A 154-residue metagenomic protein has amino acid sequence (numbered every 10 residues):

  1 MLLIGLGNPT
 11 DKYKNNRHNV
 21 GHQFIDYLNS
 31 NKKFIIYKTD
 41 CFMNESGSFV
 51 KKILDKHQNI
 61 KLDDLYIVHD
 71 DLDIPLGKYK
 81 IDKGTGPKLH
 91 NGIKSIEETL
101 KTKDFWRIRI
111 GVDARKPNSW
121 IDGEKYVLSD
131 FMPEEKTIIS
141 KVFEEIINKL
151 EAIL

Functional and structural regions predicted by a protein language model:
M1-G84, K94, E98-I108, A114-D122 (+1 more regions): Nucleotide and nucleotide-moiety/phosphate-recognizing core
P87-K88: Conserved TIR/SEFIR loop-to-helix hotspot centered on a Trp-containing motif with a nearby acidic residue
N91: Charged, alpha-helix-enriched surfaces in structured cytosolic catalytic cores of large nucleotide-utilizing machines
K125-Y126: Helix-rich effector regions associated with P-loop NTPase G domains
